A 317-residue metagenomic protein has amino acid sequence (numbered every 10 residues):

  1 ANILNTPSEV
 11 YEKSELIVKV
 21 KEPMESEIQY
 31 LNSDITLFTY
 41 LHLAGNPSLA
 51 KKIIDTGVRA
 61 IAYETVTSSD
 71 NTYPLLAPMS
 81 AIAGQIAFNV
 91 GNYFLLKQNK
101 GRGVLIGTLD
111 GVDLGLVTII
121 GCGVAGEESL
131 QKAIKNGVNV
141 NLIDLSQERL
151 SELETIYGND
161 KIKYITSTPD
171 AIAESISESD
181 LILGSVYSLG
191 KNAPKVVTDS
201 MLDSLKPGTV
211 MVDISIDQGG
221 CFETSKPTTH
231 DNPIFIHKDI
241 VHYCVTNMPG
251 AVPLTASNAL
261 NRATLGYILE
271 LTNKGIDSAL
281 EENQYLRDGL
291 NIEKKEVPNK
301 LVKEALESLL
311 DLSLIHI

Functional and structural regions predicted by a protein language model:
Y11-K13, S33, S177-E178, P207: Alpha-helix C-terminal capping/helix-to-coil transition sites in glycosyltransferase folds
E12, L16-F94: Phosphate/diphosphate ligand-binding glycine-rich loop within oxidoreductases
E15, K21-E22, L41-H42, Y187-G190 (+2 more regions): Short glycine-/small-residue-rich Rossmann-like dinucleotide-binding loops
A50, F88, S129-L130, L202 (+1 more regions): Generic hydrophobic/aromatic pocket-lining and core-packing "Φ" positions
E64-V90, F94-L105, I216, C221-S313: Adenosine-phosphate binding glycine-rich loop
K100-G184: Glycine-rich phosphate/diphosphate-binding loop of Rossmann-like nucleotide-binding domains
T155-D239: Rossmann-like adenosine-cofactor binding region
I315-I317: Conserved small/polar residues in nucleotide/adenosyl-binding loops
